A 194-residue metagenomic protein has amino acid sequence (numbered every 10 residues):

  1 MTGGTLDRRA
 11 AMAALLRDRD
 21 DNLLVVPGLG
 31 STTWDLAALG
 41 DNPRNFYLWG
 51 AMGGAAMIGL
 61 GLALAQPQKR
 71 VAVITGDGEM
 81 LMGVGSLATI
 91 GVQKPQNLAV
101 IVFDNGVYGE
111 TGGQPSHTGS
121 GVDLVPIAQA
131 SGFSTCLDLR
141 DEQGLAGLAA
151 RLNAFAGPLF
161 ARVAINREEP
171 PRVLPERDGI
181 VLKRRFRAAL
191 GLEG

Functional and structural regions predicted by a protein language model:
T2-L24: A short, flexible N-terminal coil/short beta segment enriched in small residues
T5, R9-A13, A38-R184, L192: Thiamine diphosphate
L23-N42: Acidic-glycine-rich active-site phosphate/pyrophosphate-binding loop
